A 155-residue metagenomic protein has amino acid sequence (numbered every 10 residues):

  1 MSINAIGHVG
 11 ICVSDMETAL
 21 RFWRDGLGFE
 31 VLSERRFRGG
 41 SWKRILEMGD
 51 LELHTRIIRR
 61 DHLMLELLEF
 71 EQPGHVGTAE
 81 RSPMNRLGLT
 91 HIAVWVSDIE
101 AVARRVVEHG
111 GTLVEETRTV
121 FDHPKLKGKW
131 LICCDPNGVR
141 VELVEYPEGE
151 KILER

Functional and structural regions predicted by a protein language model:
M1-L20, S33, F37, S41-I45 (+2 more regions): N-terminal beta-strand motif that seeds the catalytic metal site of vicinal oxygen chelate
S2, I11, T78, V94 (+1 more regions): Vicinal oxygen chelate
S2, L51, N85: Short, conserved glycine- and acidic-residue-centered signature motifs in active-site or ligand-binding loops
I6-S14, T55-L63, E71, A79-R105 (+1 more regions): Vicinal oxygen chelate
C12-H62, A101, E108, P124-L126: Core segments of cupin and vicinal oxygen chelate
E34-R35, E80-P83, L113: A short alpha-helix capping/helix-coil boundary motif
G74: Conserved short histidine dyad/triad with adjacent acidic residue
